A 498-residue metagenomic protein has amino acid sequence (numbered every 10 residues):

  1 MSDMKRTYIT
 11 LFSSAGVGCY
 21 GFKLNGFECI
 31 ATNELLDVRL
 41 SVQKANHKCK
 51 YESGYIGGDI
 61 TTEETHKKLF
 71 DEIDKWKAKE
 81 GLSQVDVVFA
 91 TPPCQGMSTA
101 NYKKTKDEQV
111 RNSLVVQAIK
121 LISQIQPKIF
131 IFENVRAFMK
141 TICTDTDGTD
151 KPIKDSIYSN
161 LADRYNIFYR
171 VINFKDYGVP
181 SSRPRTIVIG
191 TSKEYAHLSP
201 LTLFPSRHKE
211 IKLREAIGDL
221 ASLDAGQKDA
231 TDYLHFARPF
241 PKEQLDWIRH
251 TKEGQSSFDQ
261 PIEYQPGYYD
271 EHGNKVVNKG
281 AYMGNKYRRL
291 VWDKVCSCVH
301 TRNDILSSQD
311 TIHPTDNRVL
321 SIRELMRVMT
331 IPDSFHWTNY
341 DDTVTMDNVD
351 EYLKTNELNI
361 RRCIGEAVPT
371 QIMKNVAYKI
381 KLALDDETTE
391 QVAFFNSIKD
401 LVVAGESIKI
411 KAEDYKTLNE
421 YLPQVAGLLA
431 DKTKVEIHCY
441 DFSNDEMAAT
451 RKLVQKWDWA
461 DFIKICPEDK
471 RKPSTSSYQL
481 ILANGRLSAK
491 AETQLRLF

Functional and structural regions predicted by a protein language model:
D3-Y8: Extreme N-terminal starter segment of soluble prokaryotic enzymes
I9-T61: SAM cofactor-binding core of SAM-dependent methyltransferases, primarily the Rossmann-like beta-alpha-beta module
I30, S53, D86, K128 (+1 more regions): Conserved acidic residues
V38-V42, L114, E446: Conserved short alpha-helix immediately C-terminal to the canonical SAM/SAH-binding motif I of Rossmann-like
L69-Q84, C94-K286, N484, S488-A491: Class I S-adenosyl-L-methionine
P152-I157, Q424, D445-F462: Short, aromatic/basic amphipathic alpha-helical patches
P239-N396, C439, K452, K456-D458 (+5 more regions): C-terminal target-recognition/interaction regions appended to catalytic cores
N419-A430: Histidine-anchored nucleotide/phosphate-binding helix
